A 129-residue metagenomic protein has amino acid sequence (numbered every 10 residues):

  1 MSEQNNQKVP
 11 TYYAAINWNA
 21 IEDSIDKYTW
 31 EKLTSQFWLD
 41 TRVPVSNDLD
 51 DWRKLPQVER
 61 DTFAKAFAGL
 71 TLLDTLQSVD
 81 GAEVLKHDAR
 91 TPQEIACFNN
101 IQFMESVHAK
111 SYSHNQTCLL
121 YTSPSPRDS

Functional and structural regions predicted by a protein language model:
M1-V45, E59, R90-A96: Extreme N-terminal leader/anchor segments
R42-K54, S78: Active-site-adjacent bridging/hinge elements
P56-H87, M104-V107: Alpha-helical bundle segments that constitute or directly flank the non-heme di-iron/ferroxidase center
V84-A96, C118-L120: Inter-helical turn/loop segments and adjacent helix faces that build the functional surface of alpha-helical bundle
F98-F103: Conserved short loop/turn motifs at secondary-structure junctions
S106-L120: Conserved alpha-helical segments that form or flank metal/cofactor-binding pockets of metalloenzymes
Y121-S129: Single conserved hydrophobic/aromatic residue that forms the stacking wall/gate of nucleotide- or nucleobase-binding
